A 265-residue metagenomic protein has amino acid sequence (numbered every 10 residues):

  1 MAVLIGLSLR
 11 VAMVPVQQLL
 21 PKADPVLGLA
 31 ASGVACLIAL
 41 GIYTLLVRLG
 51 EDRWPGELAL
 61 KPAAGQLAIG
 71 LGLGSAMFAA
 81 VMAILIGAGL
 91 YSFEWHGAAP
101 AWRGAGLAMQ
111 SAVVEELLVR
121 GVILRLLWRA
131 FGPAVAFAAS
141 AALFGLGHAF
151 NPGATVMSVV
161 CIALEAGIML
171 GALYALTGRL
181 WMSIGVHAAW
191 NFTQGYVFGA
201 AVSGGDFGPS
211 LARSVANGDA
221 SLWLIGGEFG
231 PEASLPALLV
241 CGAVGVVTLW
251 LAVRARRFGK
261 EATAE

Functional and structural regions predicted by a protein language model:
M1-L4, D24-L37, G50-A83, H96-G104 (+1 more regions): Interfacial transmembrane-helix boundary/kink motif in multi-pass membrane proteins
M1-P55, G195-E265: N-terminal, membrane-interfacial amphipathic/helix-forming hydrophobic leader that caps and precedes the first
G6-V11, F78-I84, A141-F150, A189-V197: Aromatic-anchored segments of alpha-helical transmembrane domains
G33, L71, S75, A105 (+9 more regions): Residue-level signature of the transmembrane alpha-helical core of multi-pass small-molecule transporters
D52, A130-F131, G153, L176-T177 (+1 more regions): Helix-loop interface residues and adjacent transmembrane-helix termini in multi-pass membrane transporters, primarily
F93-A154, E165, A172: Function-critical hydrophobic alpha-helical transmembrane segments in multi-pass membrane proteins
A134-V135, G178-W181, E232: Residues that define the loop-to-transmembrane-helix transition and helix capping in multi-pass membrane transporters
V159-W223: Functionally important transmembrane alpha-helices
